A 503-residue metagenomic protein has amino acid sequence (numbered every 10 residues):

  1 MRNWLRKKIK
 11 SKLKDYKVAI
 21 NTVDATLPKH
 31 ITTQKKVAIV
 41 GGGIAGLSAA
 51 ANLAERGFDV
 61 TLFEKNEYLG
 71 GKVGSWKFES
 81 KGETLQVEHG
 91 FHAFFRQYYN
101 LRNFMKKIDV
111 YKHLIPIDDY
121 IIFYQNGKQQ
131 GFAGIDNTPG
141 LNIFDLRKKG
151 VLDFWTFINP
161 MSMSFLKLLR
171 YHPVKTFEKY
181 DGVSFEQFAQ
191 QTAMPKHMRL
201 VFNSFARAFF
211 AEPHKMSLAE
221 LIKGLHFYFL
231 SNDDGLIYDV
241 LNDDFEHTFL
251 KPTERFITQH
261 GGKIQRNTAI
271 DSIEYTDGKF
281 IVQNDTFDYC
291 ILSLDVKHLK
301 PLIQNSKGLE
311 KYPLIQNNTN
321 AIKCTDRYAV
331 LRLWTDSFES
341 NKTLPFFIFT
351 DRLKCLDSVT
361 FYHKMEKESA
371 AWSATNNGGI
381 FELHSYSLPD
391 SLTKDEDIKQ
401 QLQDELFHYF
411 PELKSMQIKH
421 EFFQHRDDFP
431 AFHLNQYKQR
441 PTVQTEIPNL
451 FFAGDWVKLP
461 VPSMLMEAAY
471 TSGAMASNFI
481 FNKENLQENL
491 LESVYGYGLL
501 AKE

Functional and structural regions predicted by a protein language model:
M1-V37, E55-R56, G496, L500-E503: Extreme N-terminal leader/targeting segments of oxidoreductases
W4, L101-R102, K106-K107, Y111-A219 (+1 more regions): Mobile amphipathic helical/loop "lid" adjacent to a hydrophobic cofactor/ligand pocket
W4-A19, T268-F381, Y386-S391, Y409: Mid-domain catalytic core of redox enzymes that form a hydrophobic substrate pocket/lid adjacent to a catalytic redox
T32, F165-S272, T276, T286: Active-site/ligand-binding neighborhood in enzyme catalytic cores
T33-L62: N-terminal Rossmann-like FAD-binding beta1-loop-alpha1 element of flavoenzymes
E55-E79: Glycine-rich FAD pyrophosphate-binding loop
F209-F210, Q400-T445, G498: Flavin (FAD/FMN) cofactor-binding core of flavoprotein oxidoreductases
A370-T375, R426-F452, W456-P460: FAD-binding beta-loop-beta segment adjacent to the flavin cofactor pocket
